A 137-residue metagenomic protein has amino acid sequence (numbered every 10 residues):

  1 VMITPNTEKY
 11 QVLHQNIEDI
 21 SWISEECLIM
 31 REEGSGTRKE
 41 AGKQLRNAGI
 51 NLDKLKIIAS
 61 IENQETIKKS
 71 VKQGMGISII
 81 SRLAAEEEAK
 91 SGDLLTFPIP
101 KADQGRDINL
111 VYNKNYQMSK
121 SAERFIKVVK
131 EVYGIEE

Functional and structural regions predicted by a protein language model:
I3-I29, E33: Flexible hinge/capping segments at coil-to-helix
Y10, C27-G49, S119-K120, E136: Secondary-structure junction motif
V12-I17, E65-K114: Beta-alpha-beta core module
S21, K68-K69, E123: Alpha-helical segments flanking ligand/cofactor-binding loops in enzyme cores
M30-R31, S60, S78: Active-site-adjacent beta-strand anchor residues
L52-N63: Short beta-strand-to-loop elements that line the ligand-binding cleft of bilobed periplasmic-binding protein-like
F97-E137: A late-sequence structural motif
